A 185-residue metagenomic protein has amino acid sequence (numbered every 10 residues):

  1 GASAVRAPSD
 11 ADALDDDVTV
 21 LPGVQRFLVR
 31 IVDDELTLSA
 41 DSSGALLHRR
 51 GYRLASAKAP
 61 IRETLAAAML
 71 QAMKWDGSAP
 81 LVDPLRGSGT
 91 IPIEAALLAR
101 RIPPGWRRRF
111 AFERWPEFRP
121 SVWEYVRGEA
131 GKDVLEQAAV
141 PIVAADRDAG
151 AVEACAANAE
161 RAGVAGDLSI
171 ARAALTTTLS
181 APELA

Functional and structural regions predicted by a protein language model:
G1-Y52: Non-catalytic substrate-recognition/targeting regions of SAM-dependent transferases
V18-P22, L54, K58-R62, P84-S88: Short capping loops/turns at secondary-structure boundaries
L38-K74: SAM-dependent Rossmann-like transferase core, predominantly class I methyltransferases with a strong bias toward
I61-A174: Conserved S-adenosyl-L-methionine
T177-P182: Short conserved loop adjoining the S-adenosyl-L-methionine
